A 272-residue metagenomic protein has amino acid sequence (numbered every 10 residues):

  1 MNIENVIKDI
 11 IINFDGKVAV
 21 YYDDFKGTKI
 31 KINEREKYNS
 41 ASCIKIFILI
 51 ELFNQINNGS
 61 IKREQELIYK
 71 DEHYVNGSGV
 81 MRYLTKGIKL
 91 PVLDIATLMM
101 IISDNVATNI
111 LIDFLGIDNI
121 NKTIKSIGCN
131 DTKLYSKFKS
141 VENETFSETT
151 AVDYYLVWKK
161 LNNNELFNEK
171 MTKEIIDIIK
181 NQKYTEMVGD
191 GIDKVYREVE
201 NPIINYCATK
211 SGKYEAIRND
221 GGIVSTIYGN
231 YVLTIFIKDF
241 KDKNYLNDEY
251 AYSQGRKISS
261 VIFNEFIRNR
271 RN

Functional and structural regions predicted by a protein language model:
M1-I10, K29, N164-G191, N201-I204 (+1 more regions): Structured C-terminal helix/loop/strand segments within mature extracytoplasmic catalytic/sensor domains
M1-N39: Beta-lactamase-like hydrolase cores
K17, I110-L166: Mid-domain, small-residue-enriched loop/turn segments at the edges of structured enzyme/sensor domains
I32-N39, T85, V92, N143-E144 (+1 more regions): A short glycine/serine-rich beta->alpha loop
N39-L67, L233: Active-site SXXK
I50-N58, I101, D113, L156-N163 (+2 more regions): Short glycine/serine- and small hydrophobic-enriched flexible loop segments
N58-L84: Short, glycine/proline-biased beta-turn/loop segments that scaffold the active-site neighborhood
Y74-N109, S147: Conserved catalytic neighborhood of penicillin-recognizing serine enzymes
